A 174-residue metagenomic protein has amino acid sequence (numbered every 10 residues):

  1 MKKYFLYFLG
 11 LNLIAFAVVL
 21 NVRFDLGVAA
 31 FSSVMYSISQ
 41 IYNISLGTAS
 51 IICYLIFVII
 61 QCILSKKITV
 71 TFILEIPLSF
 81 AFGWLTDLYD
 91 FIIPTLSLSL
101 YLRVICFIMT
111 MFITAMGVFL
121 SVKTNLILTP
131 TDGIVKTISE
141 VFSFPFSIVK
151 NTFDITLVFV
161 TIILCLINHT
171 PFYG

Functional and structural regions predicted by a protein language model:
M1-G174: Core subunits and conserved enzymes of cellular information-processing and envelope-translocation systems across
